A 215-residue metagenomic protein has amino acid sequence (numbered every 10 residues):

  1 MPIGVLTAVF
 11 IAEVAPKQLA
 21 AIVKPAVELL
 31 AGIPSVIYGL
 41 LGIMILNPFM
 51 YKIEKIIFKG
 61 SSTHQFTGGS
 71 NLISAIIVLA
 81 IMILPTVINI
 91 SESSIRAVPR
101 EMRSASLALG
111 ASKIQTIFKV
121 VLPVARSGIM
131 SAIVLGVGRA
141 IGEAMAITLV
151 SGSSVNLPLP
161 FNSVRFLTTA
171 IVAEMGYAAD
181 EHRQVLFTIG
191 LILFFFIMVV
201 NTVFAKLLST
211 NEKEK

Functional and structural regions predicted by a protein language model:
M1-V27, L40, N201, A205-T210: Transmembrane-helix boundary motif in ABC transporter permease subunits
P2-A8, G32, I76-L84, I90 (+8 more regions): Small-residue faces within membrane-embedded alpha-helices
P2-V5, A15-L19, I90-S104, K113 (+1 more regions): Transmembrane helix boundary and interhelical loop/hinge segments in multi-pass membrane proteins
P25-E28, G32, I83, A108: Residue-level signal for discrete positions within transmembrane alpha-helices of multi-pass small-molecule
P34, L109-G110, P123: Glycine/proline-centered hinge or cleavage motifs at structural transition points of membrane proteins
L40-I81, S151: Membrane-interfacial helix termini and adjacent extracytoplasmic/periplasmic loops of multi-pass transporters
E92-R96, R100, G176-K215: C-terminal transmembrane helix and the adjacent membrane-cytosol boundary/short C-terminal tail of inner/organellar
I147-L193: Interhelical loop and adjacent transmembrane-helix boundary motif in polytopic membrane transport permeases
